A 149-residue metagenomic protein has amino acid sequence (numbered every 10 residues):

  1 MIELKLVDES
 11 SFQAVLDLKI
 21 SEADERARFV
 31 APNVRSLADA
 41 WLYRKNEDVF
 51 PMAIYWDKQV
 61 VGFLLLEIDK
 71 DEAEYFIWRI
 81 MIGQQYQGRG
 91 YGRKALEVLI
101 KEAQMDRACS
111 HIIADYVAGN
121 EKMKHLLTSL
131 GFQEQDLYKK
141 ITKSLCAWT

Functional and structural regions predicted by a protein language model:
I2, L6-W78, G83-Q85, L96 (+2 more regions): Acetyl-CoA-dependent GNAT
G83-Q85, R89, A118-G119: Active-site acidic-Proline motif in GNAT/NAT acetyltransferases
G90, A108, G131: Short glycine-rich hinge loops at helix-strand junctions in the catalytic core of two-component histidine kinases
R93: Residues forming the Rossmann-fold NAD(P)(H) cofactor-binding site
M105-D115: Conserved GNAT acetyl-CoA-binding A-motif
S110, G119, S129-L130, L137-T149: C-terminal "cap" of GNAT-fold acetyltransferases
I113-K124: Conserved beta-strand-loop-alpha-helix junction that forms the acyl-donor binding cleft
